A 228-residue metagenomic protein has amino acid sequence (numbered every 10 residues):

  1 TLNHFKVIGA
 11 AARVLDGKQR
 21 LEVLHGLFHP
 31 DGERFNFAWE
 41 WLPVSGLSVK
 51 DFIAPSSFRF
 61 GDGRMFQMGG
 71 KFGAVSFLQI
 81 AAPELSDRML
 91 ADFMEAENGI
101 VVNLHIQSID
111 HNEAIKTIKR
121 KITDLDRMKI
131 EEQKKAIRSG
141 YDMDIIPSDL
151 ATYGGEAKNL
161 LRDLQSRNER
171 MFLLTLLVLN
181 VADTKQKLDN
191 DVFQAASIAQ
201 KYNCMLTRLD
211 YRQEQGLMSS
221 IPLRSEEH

Functional and structural regions predicted by a protein language model:
T1-E226: Extended, folded cores of ATP/NTP-driven motor/assembly subunits in large transport and secretion machines
